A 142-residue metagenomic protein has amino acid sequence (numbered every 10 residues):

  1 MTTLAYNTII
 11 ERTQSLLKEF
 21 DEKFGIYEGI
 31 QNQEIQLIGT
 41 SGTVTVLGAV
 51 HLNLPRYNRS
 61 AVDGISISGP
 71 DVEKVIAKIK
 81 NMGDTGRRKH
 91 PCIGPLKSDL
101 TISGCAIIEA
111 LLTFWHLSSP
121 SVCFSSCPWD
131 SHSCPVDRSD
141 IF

Functional and structural regions predicted by a protein language model:
M1-F142: Helical "lid/coupling" subdomains associated with nucleotide-phosphate turnover
